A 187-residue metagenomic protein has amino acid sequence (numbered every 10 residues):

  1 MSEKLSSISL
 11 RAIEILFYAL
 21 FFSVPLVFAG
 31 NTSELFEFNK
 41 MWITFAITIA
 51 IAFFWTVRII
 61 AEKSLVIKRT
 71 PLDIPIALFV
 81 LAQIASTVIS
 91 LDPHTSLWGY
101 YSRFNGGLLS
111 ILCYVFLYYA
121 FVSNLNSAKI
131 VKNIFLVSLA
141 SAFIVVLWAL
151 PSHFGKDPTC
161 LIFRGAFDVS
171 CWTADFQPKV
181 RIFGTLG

Functional and structural regions predicted by a protein language model:
M1-R103, F116, S123-A140, P158-G165: Transmembrane signal-anchor hairpin modules in multi-pass inner-membrane enzymes, especially those that act on
A12-I15, S110, Y114, W172-D175: Generic alpha-helical segment signature
T32-S33, L109, D168, G187: Polar low-complexity intrinsically disordered regions enriched in Ser/Thr and small residues
N39-I43, S102-I111, P178-G187: Membrane-interface micro-motifs in multi-pass membrane enzymes
Q83-I84, G107-L112, V146: Mid-bilayer segments of alpha-helical transmembrane spans in multi-pass integral membrane proteins that mediate
T87-G99, I144-G187: Membrane-interfacial helix-loop-helix modules of multi-pass inner-membrane proteins that assemble, modify, or transport
Y118, V131, S141-P151: Hydrophobic, well-ordered secondary-structure segments
